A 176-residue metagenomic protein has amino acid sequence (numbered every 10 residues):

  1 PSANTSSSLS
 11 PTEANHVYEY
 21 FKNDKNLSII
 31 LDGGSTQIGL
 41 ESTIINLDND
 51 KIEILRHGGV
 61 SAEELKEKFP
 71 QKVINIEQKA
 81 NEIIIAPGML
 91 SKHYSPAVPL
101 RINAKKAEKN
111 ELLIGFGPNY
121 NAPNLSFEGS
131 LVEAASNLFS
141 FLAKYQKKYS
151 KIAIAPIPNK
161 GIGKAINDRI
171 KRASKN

Functional and structural regions predicted by a protein language model:
P1-N176: Active-site-adjacent structural elements in enzyme catalytic cores
